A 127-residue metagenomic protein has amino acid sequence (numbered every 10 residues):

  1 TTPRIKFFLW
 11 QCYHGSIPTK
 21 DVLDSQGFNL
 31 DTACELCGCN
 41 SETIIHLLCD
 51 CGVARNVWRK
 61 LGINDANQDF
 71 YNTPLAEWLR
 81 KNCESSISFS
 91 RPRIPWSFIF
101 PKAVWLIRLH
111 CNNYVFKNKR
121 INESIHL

Functional and structural regions predicted by a protein language model:
T1-S41, L106: Helix/loop segments that flank and initiate small ligand/metal-binding modules
L23-T73, E77: Short Cys/His-based metal-binding microdomains
C37-S41, C111, V115-K119: Residues that mediate protein self-association or partner binding, especially in amphipathic alpha-helical
D65, S86-I87, C111-F116: Short amphipathic alpha-helical interaction patches enriched in hydrophobic/aromatic residues with interspersed Lys/Arg
L75-R91: Short amphipathic alpha-helical segments and their helix-coil junctions
S90-F98: Short, mixed-charge amphipathic alpha-helical segments
P101, N122-L127: Short, intrinsically disordered, charge-balanced linker/junction segments flanking boundaries in proteins
A103-N112: A basic, often C-terminal nucleic-acid-binding module that engages the phosphate backbone, implemented in DNA
